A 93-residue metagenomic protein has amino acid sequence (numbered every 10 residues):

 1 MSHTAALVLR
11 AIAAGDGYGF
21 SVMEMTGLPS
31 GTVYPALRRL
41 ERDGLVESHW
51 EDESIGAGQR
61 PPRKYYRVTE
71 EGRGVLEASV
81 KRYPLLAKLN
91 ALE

Functional and structural regions predicted by a protein language model:
M1-Y34: N-terminal helix-turn-helix DNA-binding core of bacterial DNA-binding proteins
L7, D52-E53, A91-E93: Exposed, interaction-prone assembly regions rather than primary DNA-binding/catalytic cores
V8-A11, A36, Y65, R82: Residue-level recognition of specific faces of alpha-helices
A14-Y18, R42-D43, E71-G74: Short, charged/polar surface micro-motifs in flexible loops or helix N-caps
V33-L45: Basic amphipathic alpha-helical segments that dock to polyanions
D43-Q59, R67: Beta-hairpin "wing" of winged helix-turn-helix
P62: Exposed loop/turn and edge beta-strand positions of beta-sandwich/beta-sheet ligand-binding modules
E71-E93: Amphipathic alpha-helical dimerization/coiled-coil segments that flank or bridge DNA-binding/regulatory modules
